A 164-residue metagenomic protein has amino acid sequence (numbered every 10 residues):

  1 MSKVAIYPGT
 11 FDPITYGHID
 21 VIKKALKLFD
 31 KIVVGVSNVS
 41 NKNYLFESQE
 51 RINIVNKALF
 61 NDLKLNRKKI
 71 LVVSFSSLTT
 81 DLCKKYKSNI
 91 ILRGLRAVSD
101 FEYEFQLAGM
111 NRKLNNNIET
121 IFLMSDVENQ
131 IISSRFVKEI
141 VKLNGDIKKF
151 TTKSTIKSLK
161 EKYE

Functional and structural regions predicted by a protein language model:
M1-E164: Nucleotidyltransferase catalytic core that binds NTPs
